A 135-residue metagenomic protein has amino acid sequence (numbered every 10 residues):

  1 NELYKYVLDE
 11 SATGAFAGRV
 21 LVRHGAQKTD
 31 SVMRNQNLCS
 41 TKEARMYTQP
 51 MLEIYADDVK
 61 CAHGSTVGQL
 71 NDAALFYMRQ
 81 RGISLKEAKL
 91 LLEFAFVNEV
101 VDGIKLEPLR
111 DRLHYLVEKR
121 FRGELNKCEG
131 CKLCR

Functional and structural regions predicted by a protein language model:
N1-R81, L85-R135: Active-site gating/interface segments in enzymes
